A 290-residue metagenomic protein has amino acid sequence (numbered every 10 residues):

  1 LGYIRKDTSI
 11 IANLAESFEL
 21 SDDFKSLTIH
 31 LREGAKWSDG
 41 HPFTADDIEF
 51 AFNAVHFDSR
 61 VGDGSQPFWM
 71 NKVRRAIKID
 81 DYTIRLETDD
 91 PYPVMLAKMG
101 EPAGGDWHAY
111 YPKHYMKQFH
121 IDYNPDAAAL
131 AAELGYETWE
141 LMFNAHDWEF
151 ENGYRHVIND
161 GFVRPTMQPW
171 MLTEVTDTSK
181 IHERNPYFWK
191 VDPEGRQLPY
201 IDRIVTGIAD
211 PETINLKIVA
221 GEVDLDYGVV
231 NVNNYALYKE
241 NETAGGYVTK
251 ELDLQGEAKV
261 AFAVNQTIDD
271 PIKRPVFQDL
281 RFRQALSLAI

Functional and structural regions predicted by a protein language model:
L1-D22, N53, P165-T166: N-terminal lobe/hinge region of extracytoplasmic solute-binding protein
L14, H41, M95-G105, A263 (+1 more regions): A structural "hinge/loop" feature
E16-V61, R75-I79, R85-E87, N215-K217 (+2 more regions): Aromatic- and charge-enriched surface segment that lines or borders ligand/interaction sites
R32, W37, V157-G161, Y187-Y238 (+1 more regions): Ligand-site clamp/hinge motif
T44-A51, D81, R85, D202 (+3 more regions): Alpha-helical secondary-structure segments
P67-E149: Surface-exposed binding/hinge segments that line and control ligand-binding clefts or catalytic entry sites
V163, P169-T173, T178-P186, K190-V191 (+1 more regions): Append "and occasionally in soluble cytosolic enzymes with long acidic Gly/Pro-rich linkers
Y235-D253: Ligand-binding "clamshell"
